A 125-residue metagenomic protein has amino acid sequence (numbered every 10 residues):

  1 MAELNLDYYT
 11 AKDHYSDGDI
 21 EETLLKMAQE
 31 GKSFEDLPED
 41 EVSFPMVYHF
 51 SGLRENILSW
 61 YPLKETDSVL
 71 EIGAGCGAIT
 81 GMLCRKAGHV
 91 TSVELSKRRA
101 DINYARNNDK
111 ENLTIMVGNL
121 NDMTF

Functional and structural regions predicted by a protein language model:
M1-A28: N-terminal auxiliary segments of SAM/dcSAM-dependent transferases
L24-P38: Non-catalytic substrate-recognition/targeting regions of SAM-dependent transferases
P38-S51: Class I SAM-dependent methyltransferase Rossmann-like catalytic core, especially the SAM/SAH-binding loop
Y48-T66: Conserved alpha-helix/loop element of class I SAM-dependent methyltransferases that forms part of the SAM/SAH-binding
T66-G75: Conserved class I S-adenosyl-L-methionine
C76-A87: Conserved SAM-binding loop of SAM-dependent methyltransferases across substrates and taxa, primarily the Class I
R85-M123: Class I SAM-dependent methyltransferase SAM/SAH-binding core
